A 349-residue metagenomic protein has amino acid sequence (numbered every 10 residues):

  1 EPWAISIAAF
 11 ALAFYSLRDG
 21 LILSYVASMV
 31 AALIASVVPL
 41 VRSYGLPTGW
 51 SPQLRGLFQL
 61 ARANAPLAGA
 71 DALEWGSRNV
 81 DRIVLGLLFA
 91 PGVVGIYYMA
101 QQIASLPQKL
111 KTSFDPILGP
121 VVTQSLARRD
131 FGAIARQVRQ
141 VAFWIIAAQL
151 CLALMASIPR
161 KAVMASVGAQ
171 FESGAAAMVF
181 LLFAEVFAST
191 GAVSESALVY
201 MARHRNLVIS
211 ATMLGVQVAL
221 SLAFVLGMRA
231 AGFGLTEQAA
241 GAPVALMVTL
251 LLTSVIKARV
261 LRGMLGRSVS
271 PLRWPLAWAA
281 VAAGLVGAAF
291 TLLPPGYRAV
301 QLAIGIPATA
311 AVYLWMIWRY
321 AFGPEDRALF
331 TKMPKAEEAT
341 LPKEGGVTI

Functional and structural regions predicted by a protein language model:
E1-R42, T212-A219, F233-V260, I304-V312: Hydrophobic alpha-helical transmembrane segments
Y15-Y25, A35-N79, I117, V121-R136 (+3 more regions): Interhelical loop/hinge segments that connect adjacent transmembrane helices in multipass membrane
I22-L23, R55-L67, L85-A104, G132-R136 (+2 more regions): Interfacial/gating helices of multi-pass transporter permease domains
P66, D81-R82, G95-T112, F143-W144 (+1 more regions): Alpha-helical transmembrane segments of polytopic membrane transporters and translocases
A100-A142, E195-Y200: Helix-loop junctions and terminal segments of transmembrane helices in multi-pass membrane transport/translocation
F131, R139, A156-V186, G232-A240: Interfacial segments at transmembrane-helix termini and the short loops linking adjacent helices
L182-M213, L261-L265: Membrane-interface junctions at transmembrane-helix termini in multi-pass inner-membrane proteins
R259, R273, A288-I349: Membrane-proximal transmembrane or re-entrant/amphipathic helices at the cytosolic face
